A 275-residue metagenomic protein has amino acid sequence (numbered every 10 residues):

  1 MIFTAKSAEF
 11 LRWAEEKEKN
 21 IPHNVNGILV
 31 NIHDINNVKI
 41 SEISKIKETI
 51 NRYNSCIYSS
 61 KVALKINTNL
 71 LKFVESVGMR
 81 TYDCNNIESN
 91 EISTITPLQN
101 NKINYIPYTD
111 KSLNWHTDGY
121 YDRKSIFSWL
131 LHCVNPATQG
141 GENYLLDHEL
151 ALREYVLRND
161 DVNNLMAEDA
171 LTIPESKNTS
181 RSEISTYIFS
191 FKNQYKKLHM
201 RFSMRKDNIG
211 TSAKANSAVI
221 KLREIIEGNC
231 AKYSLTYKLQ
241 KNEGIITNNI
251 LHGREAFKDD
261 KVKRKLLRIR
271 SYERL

Functional and structural regions predicted by a protein language model:
I2-I43, N51, N90-L239, G244-I245 (+1 more regions): Active-site environment of non-heme Fe oxygenases that use a 2-His-1-carboxylate facial triad
K47-I57: TRNA-binding/sensing appendages of the translation machinery
Y53, M79-C84, D110-S112: Generic secretory/membrane-interface signal
S59-V62: Structural motif
L64-I103: Long, hydrophobic, well-ordered secondary-structure blocks that form the structural core and pocket-lining surfaces
